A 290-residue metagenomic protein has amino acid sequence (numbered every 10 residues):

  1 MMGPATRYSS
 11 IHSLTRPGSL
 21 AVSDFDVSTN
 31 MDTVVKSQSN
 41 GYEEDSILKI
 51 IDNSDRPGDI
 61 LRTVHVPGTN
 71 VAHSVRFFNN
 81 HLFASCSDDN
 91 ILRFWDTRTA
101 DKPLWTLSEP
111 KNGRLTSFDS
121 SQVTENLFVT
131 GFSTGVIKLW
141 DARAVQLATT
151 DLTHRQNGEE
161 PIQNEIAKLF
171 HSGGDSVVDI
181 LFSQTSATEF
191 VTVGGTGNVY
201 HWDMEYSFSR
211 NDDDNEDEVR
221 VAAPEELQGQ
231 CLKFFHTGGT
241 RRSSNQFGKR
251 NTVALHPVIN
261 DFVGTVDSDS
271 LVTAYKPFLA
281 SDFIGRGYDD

Functional and structural regions predicted by a protein language model:
M2-I11, Q38-N126, S133-A167, H201-K233 (+2 more regions): Per-blade loop-tip surfaces of WD-repeat and WD-like beta-propellers in eukaryotic adaptors/scaffolds
T6-S23: Blade-loop segments of beta-propeller domains
S19-S28, T69-F77, N112-S121, G174-F182 (+1 more regions): Canonical WD40 repeat/beta-propeller blade segments in eukaryotic WD-repeat proteins
N30-M31, N79-H81, T124-E125, S186-A187 (+2 more regions): Conserved loop/turn motif of beta-propeller repeat scaffolds
T188-E189, V193-V199, G238-D267: C-terminal transmembrane module of eukaryotic multi-pass membrane proteins
N251-D289: Blade-level signature of beta-propeller repeat domains, shared across WD40, Kelch, NHL, RCC1 and BNR/Asp-box propellers
